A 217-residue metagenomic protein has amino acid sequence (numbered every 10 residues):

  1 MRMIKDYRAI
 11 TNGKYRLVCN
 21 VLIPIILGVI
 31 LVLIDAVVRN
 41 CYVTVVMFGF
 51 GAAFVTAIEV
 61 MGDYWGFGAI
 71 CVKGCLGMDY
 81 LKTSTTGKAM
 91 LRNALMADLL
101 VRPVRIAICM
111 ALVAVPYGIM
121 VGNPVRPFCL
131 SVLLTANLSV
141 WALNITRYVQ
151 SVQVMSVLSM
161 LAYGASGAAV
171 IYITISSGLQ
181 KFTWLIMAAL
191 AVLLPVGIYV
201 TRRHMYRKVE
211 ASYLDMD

Functional and structural regions predicted by a protein language model:
M1-L76, R92-D217: Hydrophobic alpha-helical transmembrane segments of membrane proteins
L81-A89: Short helix-to-coil transition segments within interhelical loops that connect adjacent transmembrane helices
